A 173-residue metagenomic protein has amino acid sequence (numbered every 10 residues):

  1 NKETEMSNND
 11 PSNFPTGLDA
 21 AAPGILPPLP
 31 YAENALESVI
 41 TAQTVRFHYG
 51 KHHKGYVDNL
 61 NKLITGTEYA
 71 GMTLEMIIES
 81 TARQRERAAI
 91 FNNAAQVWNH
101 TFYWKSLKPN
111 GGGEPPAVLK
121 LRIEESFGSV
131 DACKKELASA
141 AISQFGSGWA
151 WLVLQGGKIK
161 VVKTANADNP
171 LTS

Functional and structural regions predicted by a protein language model:
E3, S7-S173: Feature for soluble, non-membrane regions of globular proteins
